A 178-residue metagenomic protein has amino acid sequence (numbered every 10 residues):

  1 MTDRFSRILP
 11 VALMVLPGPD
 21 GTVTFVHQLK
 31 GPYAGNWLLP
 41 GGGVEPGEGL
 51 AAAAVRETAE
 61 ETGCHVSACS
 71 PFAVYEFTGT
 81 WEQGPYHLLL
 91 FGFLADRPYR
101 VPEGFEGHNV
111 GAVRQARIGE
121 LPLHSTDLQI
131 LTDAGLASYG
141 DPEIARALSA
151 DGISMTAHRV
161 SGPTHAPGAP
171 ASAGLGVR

Functional and structural regions predicted by a protein language model:
M1-V23, C69, L94: Conserved N-terminal beta-strand and adjoining loop/helix that marks the start of the Nudix/MutT-like hydrolase domain
R7-L9, G18, P32, P85-L88 (+1 more regions): A generic fold-level signal
G18, W81, S149: Acidic surface patches and DE-rich sequence motifs
D20, L29-K30, Y99, G119: Short, flexible active-site-adjacent loop segments at beta-strand->alpha-helix junctions, enriched in small/polar
T22-E60: Conserved Nudix-box catalytic region and its N-terminal flanking loop in Nudix hydrolases and closely related
V44-S67, F77-I130, V160-G168, G174-V177: Unchanged
F72-A73: Local beta-strand/beta-hairpin segments that build beta-sheet-rich folds
A134-R178: Charged phosphate-binding loop/patch that engages nucleotide di/tri-phosphates or the phosphate backbone of nucleic
